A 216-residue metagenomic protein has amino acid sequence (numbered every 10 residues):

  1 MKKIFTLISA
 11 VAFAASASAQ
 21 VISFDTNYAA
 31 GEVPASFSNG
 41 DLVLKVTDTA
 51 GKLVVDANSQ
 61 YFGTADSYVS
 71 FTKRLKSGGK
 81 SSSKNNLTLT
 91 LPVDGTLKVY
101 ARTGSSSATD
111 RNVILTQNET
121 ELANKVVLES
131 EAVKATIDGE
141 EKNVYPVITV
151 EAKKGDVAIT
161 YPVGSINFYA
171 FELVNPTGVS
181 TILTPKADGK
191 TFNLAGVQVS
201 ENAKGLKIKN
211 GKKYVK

Functional and structural regions predicted by a protein language model:
M1-V21: Bacterial Sec-dependent N-terminal signal peptides
K2-K3, L206-K216: C-terminal tail/sorting-segment detector
V21-Y61, S106-P176: Terminal, low-complexity interaction segments
L44, L122, V199, Y214-V215: Short, isolated positions in well-ordered beta-strands
T64-T96, A108-T109, N143-I148, S165-A170: Short beta-strands within extracellular/lumenal beta-sheet-rich domains
K98-R102: Short edge beta-strand/loop segments characteristic of extracellular beta-sandwich folds
Q117, L194, K209-N210: Structural motif
V174-V197: Residue-level detector of functionally pivotal "anchor" positions at catalytic/ligand-binding pockets or at interdomain
